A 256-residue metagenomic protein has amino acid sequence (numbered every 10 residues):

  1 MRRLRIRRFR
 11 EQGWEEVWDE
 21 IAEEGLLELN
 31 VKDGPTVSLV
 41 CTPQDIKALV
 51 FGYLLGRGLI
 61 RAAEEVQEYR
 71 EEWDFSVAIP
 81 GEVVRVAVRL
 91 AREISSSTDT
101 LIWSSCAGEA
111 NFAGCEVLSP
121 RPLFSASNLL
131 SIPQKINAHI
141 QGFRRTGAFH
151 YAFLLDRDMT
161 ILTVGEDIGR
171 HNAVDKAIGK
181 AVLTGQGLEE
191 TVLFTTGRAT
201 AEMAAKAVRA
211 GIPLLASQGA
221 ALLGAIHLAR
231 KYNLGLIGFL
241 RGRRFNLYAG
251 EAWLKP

Functional and structural regions predicted by a protein language model:
M1-R157, I161-V164: Intrinsically disordered, low-complexity regions enriched in acidic/Ser/Thr/Pro/Gln residues
C41, G165-G169, A221: Short alpha-helix boundary/capping segments
L59-R61, Y69-E71, V117-S119, L183-G185 (+2 more regions): Short C-terminal domain-edge/linker segments immediately following a structured domain
A78, E251-P256: Short flexible/disordered coil segments
K135-N137, A148-L188, P256: N-terminal-biased segments
L155-D156, Y248-G250: Short beta-strand-to-turn element immediately C-terminal to the catalytic PLP-Schiff-base lysine in fold type I
L162, N246, W253: Phosphate/pyrophosphate-binding betaalpha-module
R170-L247, P256: Feature captures the catalytic cores and cofactor-binding loops of soluble hydro-lyases/lyases that act on carboxylate
